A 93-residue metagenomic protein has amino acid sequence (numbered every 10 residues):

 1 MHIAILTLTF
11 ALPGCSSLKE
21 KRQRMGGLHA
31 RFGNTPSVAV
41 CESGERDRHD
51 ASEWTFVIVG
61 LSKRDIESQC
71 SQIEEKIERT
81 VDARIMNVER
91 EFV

Functional and structural regions predicted by a protein language model:
I3, C41-L61: Short, charge-patterned binding micro-sites
A4-L8, W54, M86-V88: Hydrophobic residues positioned within well-ordered beta-strands of beta-sheet architectures
A4-P13, L18: Short glycine-/aliphatic-rich beta-strand segments at the starts of folded cytosolic domains
F10-G14, N34, G60-S62: Beta-strand elements of well-folded, non-transmembrane domains
K21: C-terminal binding/interaction regions
G27-P36: Short arginine-rich
V38-S43, M86-N87: A short linear hydrophobic-aromatic micro-motif
I58-V93: C-terminal structural segments of small proteins and small subunits
